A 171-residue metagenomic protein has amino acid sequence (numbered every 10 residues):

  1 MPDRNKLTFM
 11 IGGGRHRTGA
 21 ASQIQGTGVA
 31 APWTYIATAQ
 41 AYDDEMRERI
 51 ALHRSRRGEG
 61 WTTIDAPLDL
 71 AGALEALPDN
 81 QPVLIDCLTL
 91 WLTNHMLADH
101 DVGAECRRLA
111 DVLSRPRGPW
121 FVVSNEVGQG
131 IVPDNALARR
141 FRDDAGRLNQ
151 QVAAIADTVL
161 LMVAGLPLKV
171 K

Functional and structural regions predicted by a protein language model:
P2, T8-A76: Conserved P-loop
N5-I11, T89, L109: Flexible, compositionally biased loop and terminal segments
T8, W33, V83, T158-L161: Short, well-ordered beta-strand core segments
S22, H53, L84, N125 (+1 more regions): Residue-level signal for inorganic ion chemistry
L52-R54, N80-Q81, A138-R140: Short, hinge-like loop/turn segments at secondary-structure boundaries
R56-A104: Helix-adjacent hinge/juxtasegments
L68, L90-K171: Replace "adjacent to P-loop NTPase cores in ATP/GTP-dependent enzymes" with "adjacent to NTP-binding cores
